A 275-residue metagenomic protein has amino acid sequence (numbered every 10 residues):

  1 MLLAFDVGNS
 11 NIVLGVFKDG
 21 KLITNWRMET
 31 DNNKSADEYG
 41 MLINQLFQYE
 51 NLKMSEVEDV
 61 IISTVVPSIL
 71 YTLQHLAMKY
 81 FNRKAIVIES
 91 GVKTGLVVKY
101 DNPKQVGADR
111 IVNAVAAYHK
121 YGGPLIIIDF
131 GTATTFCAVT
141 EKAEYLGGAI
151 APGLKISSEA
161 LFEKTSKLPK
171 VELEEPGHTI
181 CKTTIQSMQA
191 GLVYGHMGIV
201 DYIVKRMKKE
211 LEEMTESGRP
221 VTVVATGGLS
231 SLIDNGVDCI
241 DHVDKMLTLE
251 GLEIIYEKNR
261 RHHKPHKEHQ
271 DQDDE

Functional and structural regions predicted by a protein language model:
L2, T30, S157-E275: ATP-binding/phosphotransfer module of carbohydrate and carboxylate kinases, centering on a glycine-rich
L2-D6, L125-D129, V224: Short glycine-aspartate micro-motif
L2-Q45, E144-P169: Short glycine-rich, Thr/Ser-proximal phosphate-binding strand/loop in the N-terminal lobe of ATP-dependent enzymes
L14, I62, G131, L161 (+1 more regions): Residue-level signal for inorganic ion chemistry
N33-K34, V92-G95, L247-G251: A short acidic, often aromatic-flanked loop/helix-cap motif at beta-alpha or helix-coil junctions that lines enzyme
E50-S55, K120-G122, L211-G218: Glycine-rich phosphate-binding loop signature in dinucleotide/nucleotide-binding domains
K53-Q105, K142-G147, G153-L154, K182-V193 (+3 more regions): Short beta-strand-loop/turn "lid" adjacent to the catalytic site in phosphate-handling enzymes
H75, R83-I86, V92, L96-K164 (+2 more regions): Phosphate-binding/catalytic loop of phosphoryl-transfer enzymes
